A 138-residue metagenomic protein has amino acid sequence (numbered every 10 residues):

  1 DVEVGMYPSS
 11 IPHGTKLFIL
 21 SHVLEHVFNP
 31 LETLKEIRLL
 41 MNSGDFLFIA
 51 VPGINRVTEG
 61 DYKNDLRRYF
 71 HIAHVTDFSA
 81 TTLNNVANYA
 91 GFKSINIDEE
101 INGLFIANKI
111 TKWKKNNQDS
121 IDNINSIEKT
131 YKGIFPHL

Functional and structural regions predicted by a protein language model:
D1-K63, I72, D77-F92, G103-A107: Conserved SAM-binding loop
Y62-T76, A80-L138: Rossmann-like AdoMet/SAM-dependent catalytic core
